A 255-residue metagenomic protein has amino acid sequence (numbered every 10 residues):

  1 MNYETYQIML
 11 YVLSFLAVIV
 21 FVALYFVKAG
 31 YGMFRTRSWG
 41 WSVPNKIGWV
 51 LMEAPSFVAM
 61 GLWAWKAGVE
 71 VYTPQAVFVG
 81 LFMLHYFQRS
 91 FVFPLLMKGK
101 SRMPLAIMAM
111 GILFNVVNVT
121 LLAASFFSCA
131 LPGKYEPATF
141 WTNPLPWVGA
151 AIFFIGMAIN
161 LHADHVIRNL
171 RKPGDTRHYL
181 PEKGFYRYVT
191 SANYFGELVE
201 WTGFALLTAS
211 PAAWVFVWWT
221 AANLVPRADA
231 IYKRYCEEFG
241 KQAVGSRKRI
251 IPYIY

Functional and structural regions predicted by a protein language model:
M1-Q88, V92-A109: Membrane-helix and juxtamembrane interface regions of eukaryotic multi-pass membrane proteins
N2-A23, G61-V71, F114, E136-Y255: Hydrophobic transmembrane alpha-helices
V22-R35, F87-F91, K100, S125-L131 (+3 more regions): Juxtamembrane interfacial secondary-structure elements that flank transmembrane helices in multi-pass membrane proteins
L81-H85, M110-A123, G149-I159: Alpha-helical transmembrane segments of multi-pass integral membrane proteins
L95-A123, A130-P137, G174-Y179: Functional transmembrane or membrane-interface alpha-helices that line membrane-embedded catalytic, ligand-binding
